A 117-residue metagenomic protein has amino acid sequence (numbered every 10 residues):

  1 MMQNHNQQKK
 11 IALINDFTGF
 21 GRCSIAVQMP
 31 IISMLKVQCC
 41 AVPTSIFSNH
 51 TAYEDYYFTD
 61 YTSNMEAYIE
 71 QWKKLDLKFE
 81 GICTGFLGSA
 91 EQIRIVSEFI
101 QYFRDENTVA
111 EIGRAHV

Functional and structural regions predicted by a protein language model:
M1-E80: Small-residue (G/A/S/T)-rich helix-start motifs and N-terminal tracts that mark the onset
T84-H116: Conserved beta-alpha-beta core of the PfkB/ribokinase-like small-molecule kinase fold
